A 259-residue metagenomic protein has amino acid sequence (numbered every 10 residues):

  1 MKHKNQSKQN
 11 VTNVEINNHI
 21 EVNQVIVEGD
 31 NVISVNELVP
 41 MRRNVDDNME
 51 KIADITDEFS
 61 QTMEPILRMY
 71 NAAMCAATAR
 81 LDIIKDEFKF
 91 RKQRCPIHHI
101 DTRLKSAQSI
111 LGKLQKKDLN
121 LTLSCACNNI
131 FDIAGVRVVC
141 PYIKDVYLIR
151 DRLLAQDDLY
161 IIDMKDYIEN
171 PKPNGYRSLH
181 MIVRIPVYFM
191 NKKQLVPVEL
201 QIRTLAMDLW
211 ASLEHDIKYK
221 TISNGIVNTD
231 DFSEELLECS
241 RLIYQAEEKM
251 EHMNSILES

Functional and structural regions predicted by a protein language model:
K2-N129, I243-Y244, N254-S259: Charge-rich, low-complexity segments
D30, D46-D47, D54-D57, D82 (+11 more regions): Acidic-enriched, low-complexity/disordered segments with a strong bias for Aspartate over Glutamate
R68, A72, K105, S109 (+7 more regions): Charged, alpha-helix-enriched surfaces in structured cytosolic catalytic cores of large nucleotide-utilizing machines
C127, C140-H252: Long beta-strand-rich cores associated with HINT superfamily self-processing modules
I133-C140: Terminal, regulation- and interaction-focused segments at domain boundaries
